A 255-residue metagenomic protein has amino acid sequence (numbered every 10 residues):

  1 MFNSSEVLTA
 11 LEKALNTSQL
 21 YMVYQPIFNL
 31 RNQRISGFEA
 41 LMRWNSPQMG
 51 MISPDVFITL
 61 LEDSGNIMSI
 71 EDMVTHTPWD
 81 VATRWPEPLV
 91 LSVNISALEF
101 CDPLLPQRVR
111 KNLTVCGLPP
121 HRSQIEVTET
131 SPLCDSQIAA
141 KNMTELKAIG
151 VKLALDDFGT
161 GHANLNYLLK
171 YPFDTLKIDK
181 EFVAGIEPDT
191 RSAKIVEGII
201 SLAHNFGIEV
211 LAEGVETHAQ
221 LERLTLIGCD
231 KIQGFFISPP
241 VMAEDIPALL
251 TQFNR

Functional and structural regions predicted by a protein language model:
F2-G117, E145, L165, S201: Bacterial c-di-GMP phosphodiesterase EAL domain
N3-S4, A14, L30-R34, P47-Q48 (+3 more regions): EAL-family c-di-GMP phosphodiesterase catalytic domain
A139: Active-site-adjacent structural patch at catalytic or cofactor/ligand-binding sites
N142: Conserved functional hotspot residues or short segments at active or partner-binding sites across diverse domains
